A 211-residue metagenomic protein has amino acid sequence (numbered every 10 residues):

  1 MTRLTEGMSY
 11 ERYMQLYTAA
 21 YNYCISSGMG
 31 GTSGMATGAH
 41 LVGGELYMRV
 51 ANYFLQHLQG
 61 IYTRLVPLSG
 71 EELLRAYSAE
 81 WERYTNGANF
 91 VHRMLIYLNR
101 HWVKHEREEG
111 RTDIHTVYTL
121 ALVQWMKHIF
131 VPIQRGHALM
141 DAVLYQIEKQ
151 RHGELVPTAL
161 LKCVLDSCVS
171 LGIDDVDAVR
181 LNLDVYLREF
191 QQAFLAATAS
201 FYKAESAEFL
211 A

Functional and structural regions predicted by a protein language model:
M1-A211: Eukaryotic scaffold/interaction segments
